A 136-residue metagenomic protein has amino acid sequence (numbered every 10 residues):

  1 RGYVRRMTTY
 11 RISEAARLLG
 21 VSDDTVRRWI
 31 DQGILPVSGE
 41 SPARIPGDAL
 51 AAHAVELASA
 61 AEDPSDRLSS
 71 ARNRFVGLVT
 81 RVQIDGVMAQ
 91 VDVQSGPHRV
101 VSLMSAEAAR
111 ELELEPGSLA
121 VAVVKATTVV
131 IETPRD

Functional and structural regions predicted by a protein language model:
Y3-V21: Polyanion-binding surface elements
T8, A43, A89-V91: Short beta-strand micro-motifs in enzyme catalytic cores
L19-P42: Major-groove DNA-recognition helix of helix-turn-helix-type DNA-binding domains
I30, L35, A49, V123-T128: Histidine- and aromatic-rich ligand-binding microenvironments
P36-A58: Short helix-start
A52-A71: Short boundary/loop segments of OB/S1/cold-shock single-stranded nucleic-acid-binding domains
S65-D136: Mid-protein regulatory/catalytic core that forms ligand/cofactor-binding pockets and protein-protein interaction
